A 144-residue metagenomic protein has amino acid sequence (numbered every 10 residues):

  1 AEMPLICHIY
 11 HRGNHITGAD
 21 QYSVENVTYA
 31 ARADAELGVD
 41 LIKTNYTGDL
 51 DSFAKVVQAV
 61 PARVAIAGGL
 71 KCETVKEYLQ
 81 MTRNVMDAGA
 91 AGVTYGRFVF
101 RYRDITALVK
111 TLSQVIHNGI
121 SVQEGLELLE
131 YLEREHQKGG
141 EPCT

Functional and structural regions predicted by a protein language model:
A1-I66, C72-G92, Q114, I120-E127 (+1 more regions): Alpha/beta enzyme core
N14-H15, F100-R103: Glycine-rich, proline-tolerant flexible connector loops at the mouths of alpha/beta enzymes
L70-K71, V99: Glycine-rich beta-alpha junction loops
E77-L79, R103-L112: Histidine/acidic-residue-rich catalytic or RNA/ligand-binding cores of hydrolases and nuclease-related proteins
V93-F100: Short acidic/histidine-rich active-site segments
L128-L132: Contiguous, function-dense segments enriched for cysteine-driven chemistry and partner/ligand-binding capacity
E133-T144: C-terminal extensions of enzymes
